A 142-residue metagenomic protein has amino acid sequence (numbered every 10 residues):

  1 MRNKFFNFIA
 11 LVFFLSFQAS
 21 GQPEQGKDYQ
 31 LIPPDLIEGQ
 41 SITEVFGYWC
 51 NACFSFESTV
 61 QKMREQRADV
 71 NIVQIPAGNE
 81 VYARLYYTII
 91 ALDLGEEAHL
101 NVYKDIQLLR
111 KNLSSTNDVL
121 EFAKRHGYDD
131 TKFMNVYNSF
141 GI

Functional and structural regions predicted by a protein language model:
M1-N7: Bacterial N-terminal signal peptides that target proteins for export
F5, Q22, E121-I142: C-terminal cap of thioredoxin/glutaredoxin-like
N7-S16: Bacterial N-terminal signal peptides
S16-E24: Bacterial Sec-dependent signal peptides at the C-terminal "C-region" and cleavage site
E24-I42: A short beta-strand-turn-helix
D35-L36, C50, A123-Y128: A broad, low-specificity signal for short, low-complexity segments enriched in glycine/proline and polar/charged
T43, Y48-F122: Structural alpha/beta surface segment adjacent to cysteine/selenocysteine redox centers across thiol/disulfide enzymes
